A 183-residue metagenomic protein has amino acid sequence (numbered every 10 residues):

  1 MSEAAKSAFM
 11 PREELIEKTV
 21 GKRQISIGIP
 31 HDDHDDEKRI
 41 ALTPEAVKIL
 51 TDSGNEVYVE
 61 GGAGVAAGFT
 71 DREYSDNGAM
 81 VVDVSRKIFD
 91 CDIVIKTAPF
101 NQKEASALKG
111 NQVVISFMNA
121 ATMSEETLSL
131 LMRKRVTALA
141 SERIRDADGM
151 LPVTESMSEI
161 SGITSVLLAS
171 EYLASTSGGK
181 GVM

Functional and structural regions predicted by a protein language model:
M1-S26, H31-H34, Q102-M183: Glycine/serine-rich phosphate-binding loop and adjoining beta1-alpha1 elements at the start of nucleotide-handling
E17, P30-A66, T176-M183: Glycine-rich phosphate/diphosphate-binding loop of Rossmann-like nucleotide-binding domains
V47-K48, R72, R86, A105-S106 (+1 more regions): Alpha-helical segments flanking ligand/cofactor-binding loops in enzyme cores
D52-E56, A79-M80, I93-K96, R133-T137 (+1 more regions): Generic secondary-structure signature for well-ordered alpha-helical cores
Y58-M80: N-terminal beta-loop-helix "entrance" segment that forms/cooperates in small-molecule cofactor or anionic ligand
G78-D90: Short acidic low-complexity segments
F89-I93, K109-Q112: Short acidic/histidine-rich motifs immediately flanking catalytic phosphotransfer sites in two-component signaling
K96-T97, F117: Short, well-ordered coil/turn residues at beta-beta hairpins and beta-strand->alpha-helix junctions within
